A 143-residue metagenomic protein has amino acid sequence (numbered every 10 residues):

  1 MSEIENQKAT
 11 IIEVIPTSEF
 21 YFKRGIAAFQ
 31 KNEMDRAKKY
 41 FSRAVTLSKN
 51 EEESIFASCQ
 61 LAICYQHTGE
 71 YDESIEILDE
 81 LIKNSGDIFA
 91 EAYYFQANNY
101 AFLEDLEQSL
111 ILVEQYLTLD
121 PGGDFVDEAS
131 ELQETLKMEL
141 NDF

Functional and structural regions predicted by a protein language model:
S2-F20, S48-E51: TPR-adjacent "capping" and linker segments in tetratricopeptide-repeat scaffold/adaptor proteins
I26-N32, K39-E91: Alpha-helical adaptor scaffolds
A27, C64, N99, Q133-L136 (+1 more regions): TPR/TPR-like alpha-solenoid repeats
E51-S54, G86-E91, L119-E131, D142: Boundary/linker segments of alpha-helical solenoid repeat arrays
A101-F125, E131-M138: TPR/TPR-like (Sel1-like) alpha-helical repeat modules
